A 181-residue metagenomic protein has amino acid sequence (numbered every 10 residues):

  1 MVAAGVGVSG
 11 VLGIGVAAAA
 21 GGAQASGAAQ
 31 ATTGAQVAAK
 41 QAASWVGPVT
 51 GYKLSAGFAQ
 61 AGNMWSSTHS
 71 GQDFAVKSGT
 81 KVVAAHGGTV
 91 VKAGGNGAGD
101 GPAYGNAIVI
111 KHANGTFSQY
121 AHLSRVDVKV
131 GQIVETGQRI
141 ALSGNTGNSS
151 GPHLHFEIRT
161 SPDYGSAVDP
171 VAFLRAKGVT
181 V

Functional and structural regions predicted by a protein language model:
M1-Y104: Surface-exposed, glycine-biased beta-strand/turn segments
K53-S55, D73, A107-K111, Q119 (+1 more regions): Soluble periplasmic/extracytoplasmic beta-strand elements of cell-envelope proteins
S55, A75, K111, A121-S124 (+2 more regions): Residue-level detector of conserved, well-ordered beta-strand and adjacent loop positions that form binding/recognition
Q60-G62, K81, N96-G99, G115-F117 (+3 more regions): Solvent-exposed loop/turn segments at secondary-structure junctions within structured extracellular/periplasmic domains
M64, Y120, V130, S166-V168: Short acidic, gly/pro-rich beta-turn/loop elements at beta-sheet edges and active-site/ligand-binding grooves
G71, K81, A107, F117-Q119 (+1 more regions): Well-ordered beta-strand positions in beta-sheet-rich domains
A75-K77, V83-A84, A93-G94, A113-G137 (+1 more regions): Short histidine-centered loop motifs in beta-beta connectors
I108, I133-V181: Conserved, short, structured surface segments that act as functional micro-motifs
